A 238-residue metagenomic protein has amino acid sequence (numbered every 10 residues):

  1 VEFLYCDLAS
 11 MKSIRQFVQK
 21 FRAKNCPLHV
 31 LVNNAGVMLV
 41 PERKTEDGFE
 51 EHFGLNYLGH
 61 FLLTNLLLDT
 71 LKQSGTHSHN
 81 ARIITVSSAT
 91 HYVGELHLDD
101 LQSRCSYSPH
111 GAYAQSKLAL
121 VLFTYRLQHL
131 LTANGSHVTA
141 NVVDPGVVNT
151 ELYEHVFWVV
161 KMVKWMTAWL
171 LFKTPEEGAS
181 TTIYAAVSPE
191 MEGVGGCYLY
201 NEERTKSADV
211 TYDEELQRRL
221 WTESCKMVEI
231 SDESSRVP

Functional and structural regions predicted by a protein language model:
V1-E2, L55, S207-T211, R219: Generic structural signal for short, solvent-exposed loop/turn connectors between secondary structure elements
V1-V160, M227-P238: Rossmann-fold NAD(P)H-dependent dehydrogenase/reductase core
I14, S116, V142, W165-K206 (+1 more regions): C-terminal helical subdomain
L55, G59, H110, M166-T167 (+2 more regions): Short amphipathic alpha-helical patches
R126, T181-Y184, E223: Generic recognition of well-ordered alpha-helical segments
D209-P238: C-terminal amphipathic/interface module of NAD(P)-dependent oxidoreductases and related NAD-binding regulators
